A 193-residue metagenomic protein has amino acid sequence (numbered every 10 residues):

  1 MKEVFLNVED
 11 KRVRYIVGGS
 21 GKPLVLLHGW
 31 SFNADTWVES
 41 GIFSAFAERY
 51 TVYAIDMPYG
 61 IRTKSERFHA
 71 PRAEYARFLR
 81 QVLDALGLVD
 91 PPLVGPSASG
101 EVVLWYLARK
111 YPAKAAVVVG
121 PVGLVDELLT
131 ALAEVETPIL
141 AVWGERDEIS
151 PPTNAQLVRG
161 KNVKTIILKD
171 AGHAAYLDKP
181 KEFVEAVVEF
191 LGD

Functional and structural regions predicted by a protein language model:
S31-I42: The serine-hydrolase catalytic nucleophile loop
F46-K64: Conserved alpha/beta-hydrolase
E74-D90: Conserved acidic catalytic loop of the alpha/beta-hydrolase fold
G95-V103: Gly/Ala-rich beta-loop-alpha elbow adjacent to hydrolase catalytic centers
P112-G123: A conserved short beta-strand
V135, A141-W143: Short beta-strand/loop motif that positions the catalytic acidic residue of the alpha/beta-hydrolase fold
E145-S150: Acidic catalytic loop of the alpha/beta-hydrolase fold
A171-P180: Catalytic histidine-centered segment of alpha/beta-hydrolase-like enzymes
